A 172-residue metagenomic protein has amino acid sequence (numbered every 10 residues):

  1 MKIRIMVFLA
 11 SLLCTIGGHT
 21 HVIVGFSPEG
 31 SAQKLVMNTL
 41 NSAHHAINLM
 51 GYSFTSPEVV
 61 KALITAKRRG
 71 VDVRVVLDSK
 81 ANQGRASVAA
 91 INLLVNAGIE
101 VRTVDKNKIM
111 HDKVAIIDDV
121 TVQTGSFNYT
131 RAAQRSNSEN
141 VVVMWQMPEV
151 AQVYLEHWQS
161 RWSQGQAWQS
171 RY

Functional and structural regions predicted by a protein language model:
K2-L9: Sec-dependent signal peptide recognition, specifically the positively charged N-region followed immediately by
L13-H19: N-terminal signal peptide c-region/cleavage motif recognized by signal peptidases
T20-H44: Short N-terminal segments immediately surrounding and downstream of signal-peptide cleavage
I23-G25, N48-G51, R74-L77, R102-T103 (+3 more regions): Structural recognition of the beta-strand scaffold that forms the well-ordered cores of secreted hydrolase catalytic
S31-L35, E58-V59, M110: Short acidic active-site motifs
N38-I99: Primarily the HKD phosphodiesterase
S53-P57, S79-Q83, N107-M110, T121-V122 (+2 more regions): Solvent-exposed loop/turn segments at secondary-structure junctions within structured extracellular/periplasmic domains
I117, T121-Y172: Signature of lipid phosphatidyltransferase scaffolds
